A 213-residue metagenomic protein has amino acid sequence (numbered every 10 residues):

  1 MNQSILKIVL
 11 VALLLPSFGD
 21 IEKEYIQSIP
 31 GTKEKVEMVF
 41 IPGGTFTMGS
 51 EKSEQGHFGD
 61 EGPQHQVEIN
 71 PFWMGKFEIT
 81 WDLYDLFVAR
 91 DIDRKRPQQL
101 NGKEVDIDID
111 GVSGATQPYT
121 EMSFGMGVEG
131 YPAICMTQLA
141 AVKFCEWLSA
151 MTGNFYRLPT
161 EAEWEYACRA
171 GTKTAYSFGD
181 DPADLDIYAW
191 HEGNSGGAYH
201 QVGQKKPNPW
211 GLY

Functional and structural regions predicted by a protein language model:
N2-V11: Sec-dependent signal peptide recognition, specifically the positively charged N-region followed immediately by
V11-G19: Hydrophobic h-region of N-terminal signal peptides that target proteins for export in Gram-negative bacteria
I21-F40: GGW-centered surface loops in extracellular recognition modules
Q27-I29, M48-I69, A198-K206: Short, polar loop/linker segments at the starts of domains and inter-domain junctions
V36, N154-F155, P207-G211: Short loop/turn microsegments at loop-to-beta-strand junctions
T45-E54, P182, H191-G196: Active-site/binding-pocket entry motifs
M48-H57, E68-F178, I187: Active-site microenvironments of metalloenzymes and redox enzymes
I187-Y213: Short, well-ordered junction/capping motifs at the entry into regular secondary structure
